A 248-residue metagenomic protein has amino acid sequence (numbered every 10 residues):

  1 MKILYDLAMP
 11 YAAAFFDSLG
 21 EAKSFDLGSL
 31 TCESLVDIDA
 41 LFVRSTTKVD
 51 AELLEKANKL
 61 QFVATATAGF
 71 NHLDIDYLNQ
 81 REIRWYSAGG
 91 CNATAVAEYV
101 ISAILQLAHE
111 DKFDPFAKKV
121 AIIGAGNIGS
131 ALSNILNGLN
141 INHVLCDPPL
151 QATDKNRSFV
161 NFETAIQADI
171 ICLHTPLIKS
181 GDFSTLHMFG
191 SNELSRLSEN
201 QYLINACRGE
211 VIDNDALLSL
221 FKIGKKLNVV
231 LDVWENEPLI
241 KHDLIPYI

Functional and structural regions predicted by a protein language model:
M1-I38, V144: N-terminal glycine-/charge-rich "phosphate-binding" loop or analogous flexible N-terminal tail
D6, V43-R44, A66, C172-L177 (+1 more regions): Short, well-ordered coil/turn residues at beta-beta hairpins and beta-strand->alpha-helix junctions within
F15, Y86-V96, L194, E235-I248: C-terminal helix-to-coil terminal segments
D39-K112, L203: Phosphate/diphosphate ligand-binding glycine-rich loop within oxidoreductases
V49, L53, L150-L244: Rossmann-like adenosine-cofactor binding region
L60, F116-K119, S191, N200: Phosphate-coordination loops involved in phosphoryl transfer and adenosine-cofactor binding
A97, F116-N137: Glycine-rich adenosine-cofactor-binding loop
L139-K155: NAD(P)-binding Rossmann-fold cofactor-contacting core
